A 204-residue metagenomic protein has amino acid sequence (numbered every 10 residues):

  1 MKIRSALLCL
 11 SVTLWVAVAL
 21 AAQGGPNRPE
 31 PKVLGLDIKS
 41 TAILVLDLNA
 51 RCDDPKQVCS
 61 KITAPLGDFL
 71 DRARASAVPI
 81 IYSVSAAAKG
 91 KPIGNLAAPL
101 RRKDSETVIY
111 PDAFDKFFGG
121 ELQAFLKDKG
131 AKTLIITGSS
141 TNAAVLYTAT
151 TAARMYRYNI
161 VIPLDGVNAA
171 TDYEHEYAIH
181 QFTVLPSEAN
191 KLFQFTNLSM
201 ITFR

Functional and structural regions predicted by a protein language model:
M1-S5: Positively charged n-region of N-terminal signal peptides that target proteins for export
L8-A19: Bacterial N-terminal signal peptides
W15-A17, S60, D172: Residues in and immediately flanking transmembrane alpha helices
A22-A42, D68, A75, G90-R204: Active-site-adjacent betaalpha module
L46, P79-S85: Short beta-strand segments at enzyme active-site cores
N49-D54: Short acidic, Gly/Ser-rich segments with clustered Asp/Glu that frequently serve as metal-coordination loops in enzyme
K56-A75: …and closely analogous acidic/polar surface helices at protein-protein or active-site interfaces in A-domain-like
